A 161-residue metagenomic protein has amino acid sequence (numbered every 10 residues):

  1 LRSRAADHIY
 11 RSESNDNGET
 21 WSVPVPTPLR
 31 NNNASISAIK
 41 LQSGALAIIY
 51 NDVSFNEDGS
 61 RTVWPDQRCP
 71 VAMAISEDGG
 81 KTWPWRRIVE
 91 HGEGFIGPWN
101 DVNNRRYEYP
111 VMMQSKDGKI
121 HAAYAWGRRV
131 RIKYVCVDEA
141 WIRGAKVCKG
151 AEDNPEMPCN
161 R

Functional and structural regions predicted by a protein language model:
L1-R161: Asp-box/BNR beta-propeller blade signature and adjacent active/binding-site loops in extracellular glycan-interacting
